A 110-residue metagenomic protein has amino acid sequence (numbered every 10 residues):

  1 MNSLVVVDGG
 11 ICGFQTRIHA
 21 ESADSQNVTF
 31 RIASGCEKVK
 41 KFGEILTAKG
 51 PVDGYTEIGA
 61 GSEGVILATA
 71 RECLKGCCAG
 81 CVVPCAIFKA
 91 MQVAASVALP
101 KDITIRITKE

Functional and structural regions predicted by a protein language model:
M1-E110: Conserved mixed alpha/beta catalytic, RNA-binding, or beta-rich assembly cores of soluble enzyme, regulatory
